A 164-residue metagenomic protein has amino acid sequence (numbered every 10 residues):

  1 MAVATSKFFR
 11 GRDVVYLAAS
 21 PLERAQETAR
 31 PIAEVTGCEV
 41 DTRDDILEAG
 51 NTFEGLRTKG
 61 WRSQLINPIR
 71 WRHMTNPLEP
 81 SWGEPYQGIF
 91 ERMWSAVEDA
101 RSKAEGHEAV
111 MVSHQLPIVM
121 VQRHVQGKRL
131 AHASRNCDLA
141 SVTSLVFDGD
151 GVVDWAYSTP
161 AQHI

Functional and structural regions predicted by a protein language model:
M1-D41: Active-site-proximal alpha-helix that buttresses catalytic centers in soluble enzyme cores
F9-D13, A100-H107: Glycine-rich phosphate-binding loop signature in dinucleotide/nucleotide-binding domains
A19-S20, E91, V112-S113: Short beta-strand scaffold positions
R24, P117-I118: Alpha-helix capping/helix-boundary segments
P31, M120-H124: Active-site signature of alpha/beta-hydrolase-fold catalytic machinery across serine- and Asp/Cys-nucleophile hydrolases
E34-W94, Y157: Phosphate-handling substructures
C38-T42, E48-W61, S102-H107, R123-I164: Acidic, low-complexity terminal tails and accessory targeting/binding regions of phosphate-metabolizing enzymes
H107-Q115: Generic beta-sheet signal
